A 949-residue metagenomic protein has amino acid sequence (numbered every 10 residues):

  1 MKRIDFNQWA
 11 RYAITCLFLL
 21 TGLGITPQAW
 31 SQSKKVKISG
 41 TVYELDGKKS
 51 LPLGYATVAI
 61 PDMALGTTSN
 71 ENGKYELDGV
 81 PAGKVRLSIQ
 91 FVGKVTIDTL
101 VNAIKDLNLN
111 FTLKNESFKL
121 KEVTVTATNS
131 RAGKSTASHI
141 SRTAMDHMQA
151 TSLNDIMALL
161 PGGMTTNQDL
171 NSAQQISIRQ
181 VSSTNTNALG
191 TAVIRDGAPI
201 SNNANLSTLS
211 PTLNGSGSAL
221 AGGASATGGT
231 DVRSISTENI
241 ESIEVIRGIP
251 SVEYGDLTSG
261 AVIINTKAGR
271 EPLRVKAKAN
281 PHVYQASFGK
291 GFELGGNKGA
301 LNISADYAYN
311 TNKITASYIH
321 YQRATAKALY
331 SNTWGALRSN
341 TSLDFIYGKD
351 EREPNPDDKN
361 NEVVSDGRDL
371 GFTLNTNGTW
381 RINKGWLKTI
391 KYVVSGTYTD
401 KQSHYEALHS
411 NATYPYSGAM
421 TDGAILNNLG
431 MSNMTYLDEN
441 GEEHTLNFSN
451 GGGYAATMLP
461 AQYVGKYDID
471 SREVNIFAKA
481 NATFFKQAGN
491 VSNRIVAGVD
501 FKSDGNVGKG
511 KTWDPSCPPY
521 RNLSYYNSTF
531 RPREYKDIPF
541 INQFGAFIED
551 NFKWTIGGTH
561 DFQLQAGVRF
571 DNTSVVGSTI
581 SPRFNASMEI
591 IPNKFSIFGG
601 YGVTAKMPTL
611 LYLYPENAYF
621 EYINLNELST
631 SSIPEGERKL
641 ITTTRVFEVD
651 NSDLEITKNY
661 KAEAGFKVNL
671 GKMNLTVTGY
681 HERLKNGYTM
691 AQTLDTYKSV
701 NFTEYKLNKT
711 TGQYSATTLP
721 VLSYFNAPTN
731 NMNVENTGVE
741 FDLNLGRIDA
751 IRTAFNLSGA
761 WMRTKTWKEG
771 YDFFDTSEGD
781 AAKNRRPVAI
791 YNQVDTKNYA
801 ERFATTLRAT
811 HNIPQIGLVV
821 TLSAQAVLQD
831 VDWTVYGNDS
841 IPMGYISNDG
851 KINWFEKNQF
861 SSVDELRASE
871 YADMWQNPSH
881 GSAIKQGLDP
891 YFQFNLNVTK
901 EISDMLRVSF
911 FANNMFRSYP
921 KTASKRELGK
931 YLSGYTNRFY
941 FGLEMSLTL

Functional and structural regions predicted by a protein language model:
T41-K48, G54-A59, Q90-V92, I104-D146: Short, acidic, small-residue-rich periplasmic hinge/interaction motif at the N-terminus of Gram-negative outer-membrane
T57-P61, L65-T67, K74, E122-T151 (+3 more regions): N-terminal periplasmic "start-of-domain" segments of outer-membrane beta-barrel proteins
G79, A198-I246: Short acidic/polar hinge/loop motifs at secondary-structure boundaries that mediate gating or recognition
N108-T112, L153-I156, Q175-S177, I194 (+3 more regions): N-terminal periplasmic accessory domains that precede and gate Gram-negative outer-membrane beta-barrel machines
N154, A158-G215: Extracytoplasmic beta-strand/coil segments of soluble accessory domains associated with Gram-negative outer-membrane
G215-S216, A605, R683-N686, A826-Q876 (+2 more regions): C-terminal beta-signal and adjacent terminal beta-strands/loops of Gram-negative outer-membrane beta-barrel proteins
E293, G423-A456, G465-F562, L613-E616 (+2 more regions): Outer-membrane beta-barrel transmembrane domain signature of Gram-negative proteins, especially the mid-to-C-terminal
I556-G558, H681-L684, Y688, S699-N838: Gram-negative outer-membrane beta-barrel transporters
